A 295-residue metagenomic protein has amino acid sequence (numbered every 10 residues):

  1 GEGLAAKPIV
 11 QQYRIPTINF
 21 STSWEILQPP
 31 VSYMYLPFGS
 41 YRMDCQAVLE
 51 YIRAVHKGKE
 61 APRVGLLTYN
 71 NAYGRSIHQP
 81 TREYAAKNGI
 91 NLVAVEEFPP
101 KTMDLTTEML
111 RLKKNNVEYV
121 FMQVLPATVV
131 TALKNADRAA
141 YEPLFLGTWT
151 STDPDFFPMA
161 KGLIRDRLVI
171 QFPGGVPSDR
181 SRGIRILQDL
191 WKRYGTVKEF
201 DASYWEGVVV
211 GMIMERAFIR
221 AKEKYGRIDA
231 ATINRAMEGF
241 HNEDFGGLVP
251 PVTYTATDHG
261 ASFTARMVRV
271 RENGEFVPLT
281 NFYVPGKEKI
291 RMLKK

Functional and structural regions predicted by a protein language model:
G1-A94, L144-I170: Extracytoplasmic ligand/sensor domains, especially the bilobed periplasmic-binding protein
G1-Q11, V117-A139, V210-I213: Hydrophobic alpha-helical
R14, I52-H56, T68, T81 (+7 more regions): Sec/Tat-exported extracytoplasmic proteins
S32-G39, P173-P177, T196-D201, I219-E223: Second-shell loop/turn segments in exported
D44, I77, L125-T128, E206-I213 (+1 more regions): Catalytic-loop motifs flanking and including active-site residues across diverse enzymes
D44-L49, R75, F98-K114, R182: Structural motif
L133-V208, F282-K294: Extracellular/periplasmic periplasmic-binding protein-like sensory domains
R193-Y204, E215-L279: Segments of small-molecule ligand-sensing domains
